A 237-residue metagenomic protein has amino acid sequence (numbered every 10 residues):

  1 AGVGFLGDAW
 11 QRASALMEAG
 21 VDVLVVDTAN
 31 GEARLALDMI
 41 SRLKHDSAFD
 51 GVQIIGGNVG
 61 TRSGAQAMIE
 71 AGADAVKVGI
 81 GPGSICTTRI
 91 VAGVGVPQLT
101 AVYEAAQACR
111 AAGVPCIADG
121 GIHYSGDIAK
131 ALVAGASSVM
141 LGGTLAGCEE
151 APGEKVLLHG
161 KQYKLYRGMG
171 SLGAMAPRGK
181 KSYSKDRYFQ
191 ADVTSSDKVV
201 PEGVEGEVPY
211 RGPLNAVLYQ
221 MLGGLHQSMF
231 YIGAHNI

Functional and structural regions predicted by a protein language model:
A1-D119, H123-H159, K164-R167, R187 (+1 more regions): Alpha/beta enzyme core
I90, E150-G153, A174, P209 (+1 more regions): Short capping/connector residues at structural and topological boundaries
K155-L158, M175, K180, G223: Alpha-helical protein-protein interaction elements
G170, A176-G179, S184-D186: C-terminal recognition in membrane/secretory proteostasis and scaffolding
S184-I237: C-terminal extensions of enzymes
